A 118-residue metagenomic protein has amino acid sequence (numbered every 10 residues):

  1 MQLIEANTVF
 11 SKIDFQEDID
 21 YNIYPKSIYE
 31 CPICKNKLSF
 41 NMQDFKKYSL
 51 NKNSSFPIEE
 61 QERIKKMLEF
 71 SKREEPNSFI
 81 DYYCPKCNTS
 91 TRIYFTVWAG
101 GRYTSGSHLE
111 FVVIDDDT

Functional and structural regions predicted by a protein language model:
M1-F15, K46-M67: Short, charged low-complexity linear segments at domain edges
Q16-I28, K72-S78: Short, flexible, mixed-charge glycine/proline-rich loop motifs that serve as phosphate/nucleic-acid-contacting
Y29-C34, C84-C87: Short cysteine-rich clusters marking metal-coordination/redox-active sites
E30, S39-F45, F56: Structured alpha/beta or helical-core interaction and ligand-binding surfaces enriched in interleaved
L38-N41, S90-Y94: Short, non-ligating residues that shape and space the ligands of small metal-coordination modules and catalytic
M42-L50, F95-R102: Short cysteine/histidine-rich zinc-coordinating motifs and their immediately flanking basic loops
N51-E75, T104-T118: Short microdomains enriched in Cys/His and/or Lys/Arg
N53-I58, F79-T89: Cysteine-rich micro-motifs
